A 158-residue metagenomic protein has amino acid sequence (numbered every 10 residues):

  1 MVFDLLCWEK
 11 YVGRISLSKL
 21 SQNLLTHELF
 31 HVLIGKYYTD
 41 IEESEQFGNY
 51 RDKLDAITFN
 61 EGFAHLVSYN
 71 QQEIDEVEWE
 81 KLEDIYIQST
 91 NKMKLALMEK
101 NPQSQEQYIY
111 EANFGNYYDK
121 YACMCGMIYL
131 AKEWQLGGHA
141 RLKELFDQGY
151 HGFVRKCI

Functional and structural regions predicted by a protein language model:
M1-Q22, V32-K36: Active-site scaffold of zinc-dependent metalloenzymes
C7-W8, I41-E42, N49, I87 (+2 more regions): A generic structural signal for ordered alpha-helices
K10-L20, N49-D55, F114-D119: Second-shell loop/turn segments in exported
L20, L24, F59-L66, C125-Y129 (+1 more regions): Extracytoplasmic/secreted proteins, especially bacterial periplasmic and envelope-associated proteins
E28: Walker B catalytic acidic pair
K36-A96: Post-HExxH zinc-binding segment in Zn-dependent metallohydrolases
E78-I158: Pan-zinc metallopeptidase signature
